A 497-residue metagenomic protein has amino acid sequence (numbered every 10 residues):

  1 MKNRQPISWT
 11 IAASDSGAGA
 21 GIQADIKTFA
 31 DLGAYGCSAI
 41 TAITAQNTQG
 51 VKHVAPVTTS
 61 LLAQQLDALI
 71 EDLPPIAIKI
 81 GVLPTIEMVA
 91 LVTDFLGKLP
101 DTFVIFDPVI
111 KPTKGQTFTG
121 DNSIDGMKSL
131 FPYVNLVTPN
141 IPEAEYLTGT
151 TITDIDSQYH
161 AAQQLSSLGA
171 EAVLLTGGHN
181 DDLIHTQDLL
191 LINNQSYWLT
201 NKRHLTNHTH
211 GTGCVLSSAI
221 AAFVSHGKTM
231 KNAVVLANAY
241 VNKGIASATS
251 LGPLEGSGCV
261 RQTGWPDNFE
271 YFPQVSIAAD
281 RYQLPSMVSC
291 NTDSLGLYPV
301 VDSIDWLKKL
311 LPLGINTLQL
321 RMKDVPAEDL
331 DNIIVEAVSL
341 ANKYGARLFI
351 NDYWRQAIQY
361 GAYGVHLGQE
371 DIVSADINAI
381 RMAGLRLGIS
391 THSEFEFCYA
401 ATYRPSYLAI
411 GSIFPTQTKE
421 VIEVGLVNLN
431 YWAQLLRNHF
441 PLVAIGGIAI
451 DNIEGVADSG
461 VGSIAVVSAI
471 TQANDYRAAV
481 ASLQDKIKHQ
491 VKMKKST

Functional and structural regions predicted by a protein language model:
Q5, H53-P56, D72, N232-T292 (+1 more regions): Charged C-terminal helix
S16-G19, N201-I220, I445, Q472: Short glycine/threonine-rich catalytic loop with a Thr-x-Gly-x-Asp
Q23-T28, E145-Y146, T206-M230: Short, small-residue alpha-helix embedded
C37-A45, R321-M322, Q369-I377, A409-I422 (+1 more regions): Glycine-rich phosphate-binding active-site loops on the catalytic face of alpha/beta enzymes
N47-L136, P142, Y146-D182, M230 (+4 more regions): Ribokinase/PfkB-type carbohydrate-kinase core domain
G120-S196, I334-S406: Conserved phosphate/ATP/ADP-binding segment of small-molecule kinases
D331-D352, Q369, I377-H392, I422-I450 (+1 more regions): Alpha-helix-loop-beta-strand connector modules within alpha/beta enzyme cores
L348-Y363, H392-R404, N438, L442-V443 (+2 more regions): Catalytic cores of alpha/beta
